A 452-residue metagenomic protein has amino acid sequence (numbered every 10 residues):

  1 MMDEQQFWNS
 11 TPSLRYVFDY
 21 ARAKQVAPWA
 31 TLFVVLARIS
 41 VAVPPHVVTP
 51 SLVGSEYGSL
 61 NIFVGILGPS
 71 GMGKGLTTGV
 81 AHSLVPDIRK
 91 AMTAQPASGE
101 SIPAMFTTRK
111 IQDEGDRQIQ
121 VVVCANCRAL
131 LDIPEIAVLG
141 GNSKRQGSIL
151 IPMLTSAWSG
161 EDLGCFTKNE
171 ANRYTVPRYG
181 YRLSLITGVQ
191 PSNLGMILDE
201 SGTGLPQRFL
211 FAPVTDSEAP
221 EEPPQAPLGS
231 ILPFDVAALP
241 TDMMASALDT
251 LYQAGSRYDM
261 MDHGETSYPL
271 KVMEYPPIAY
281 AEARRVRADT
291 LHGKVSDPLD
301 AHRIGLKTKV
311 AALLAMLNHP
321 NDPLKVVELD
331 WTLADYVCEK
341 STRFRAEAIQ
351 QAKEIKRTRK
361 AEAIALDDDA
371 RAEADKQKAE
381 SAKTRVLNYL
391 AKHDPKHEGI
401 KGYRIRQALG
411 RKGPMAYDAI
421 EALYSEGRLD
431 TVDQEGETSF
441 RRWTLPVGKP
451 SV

Functional and structural regions predicted by a protein language model:
M1-V452: Phosphate-handling catalytic cores of nucleic-acid transaction enzymes
